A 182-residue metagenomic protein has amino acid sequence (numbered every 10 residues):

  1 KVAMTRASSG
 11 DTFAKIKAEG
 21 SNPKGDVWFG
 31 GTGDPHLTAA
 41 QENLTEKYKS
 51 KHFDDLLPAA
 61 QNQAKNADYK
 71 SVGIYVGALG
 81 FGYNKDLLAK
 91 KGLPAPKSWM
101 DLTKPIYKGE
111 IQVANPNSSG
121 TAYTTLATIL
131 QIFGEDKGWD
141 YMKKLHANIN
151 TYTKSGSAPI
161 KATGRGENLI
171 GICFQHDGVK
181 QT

Functional and structural regions predicted by a protein language model:
K1-A3: Short alpha-helix C-terminal cap/hinge motif
A7-G10, A14, P23-E167: Extracytoplasmic ligand-binding site segments that recognize negatively charged/polar headgroups
K17: Glycine-rich FAD cofactor-binding loop and adjacent beta-loop-alpha segment at the N-terminus of flavoprotein
G20: N-terminal carbohydrate-binding/catalytic regions of secreted carbohydrate-active enzymes
G164-T182: C-terminal lobe and pocket-closing loops of periplasmic/extracytoplasmic Venus-flytrap solute-binding proteins
